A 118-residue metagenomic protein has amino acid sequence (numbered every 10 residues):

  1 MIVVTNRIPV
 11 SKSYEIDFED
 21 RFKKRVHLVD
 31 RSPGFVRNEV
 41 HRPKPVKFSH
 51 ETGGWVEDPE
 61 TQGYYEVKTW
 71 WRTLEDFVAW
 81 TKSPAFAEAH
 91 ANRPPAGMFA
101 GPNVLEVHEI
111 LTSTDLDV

Functional and structural regions predicted by a protein language model:
I2-I8, E66: Active-site-flanking beta-strand signature of metal-NTP-handling nucleotidyl enzymes and homologous cyclase-like
V10-F18: Short, surface-exposed ligand-recognition loops at beta-strand->loop->(often short) alpha-helix junctions that present
F22, V26: Short amphipathic alpha-helical/adjacent loop interface patches that line ligand and macromolecule-binding sites
L28-V36, G54-Y64, K68-E106: An amphipathic, aromatic/His-enriched active-site/gating alpha helix that lines ligand/cofactor pockets
H41, E106-H108: Solvent-exposed beta-strand sheet faces enriched in polar/charged residues
H50-E57, I110-V118: Short, low-order "capping/linker" segments at domain edges
